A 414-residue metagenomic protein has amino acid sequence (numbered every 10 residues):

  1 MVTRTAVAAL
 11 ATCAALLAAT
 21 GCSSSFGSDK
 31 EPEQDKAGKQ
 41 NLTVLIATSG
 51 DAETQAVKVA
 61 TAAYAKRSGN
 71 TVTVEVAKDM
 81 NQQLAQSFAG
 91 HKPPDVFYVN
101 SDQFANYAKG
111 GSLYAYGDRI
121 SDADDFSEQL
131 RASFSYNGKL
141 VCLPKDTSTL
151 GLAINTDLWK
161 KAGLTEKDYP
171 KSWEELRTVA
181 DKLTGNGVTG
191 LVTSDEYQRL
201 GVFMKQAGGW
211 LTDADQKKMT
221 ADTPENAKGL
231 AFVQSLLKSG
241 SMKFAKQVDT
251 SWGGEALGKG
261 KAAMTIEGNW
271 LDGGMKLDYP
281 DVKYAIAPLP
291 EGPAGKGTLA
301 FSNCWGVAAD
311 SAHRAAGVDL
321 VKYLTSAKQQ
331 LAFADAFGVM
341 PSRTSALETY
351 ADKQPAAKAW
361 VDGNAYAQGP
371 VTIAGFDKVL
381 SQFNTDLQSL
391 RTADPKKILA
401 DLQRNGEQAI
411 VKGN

Functional and structural regions predicted by a protein language model:
A60-E128, K161-G163, A263-M264: Extracytoplasmic "Venus flytrap"/periplasmic binding protein-like
A62, A162, K238-S239, K276-A336 (+1 more regions): Extracytoplasmic/periplasmic substrate-recognition and gating elements
N81, G209-L277, D281, Y323: Extracytoplasmic ligand-binding clamshell segments of periplasmic binding protein
P94-D95, A123-W159, G190, G295-K296 (+1 more regions): A structural signal for short loop-to-beta-strand junctions that line the ligand-binding cleft of periplasmic/secreted
S101-G151, R177, A351, P355: Hinge/lid segment of periplasmic solute-binding proteins
S135-R199, W210-Q247, A309-A315, K397: Helix-loop-helix "hinge/cap" segment bordering the ligand-binding cleft or interdomain interface
K160, E166, A365-N414: Conserved C-terminal helix/tail region of periplasmic/extracytoplasmic solute-binding proteins
A334-T385, V411: Long, aromatic- and glycine/proline-rich binding clefts that accommodate carbohydrate-like moieties
